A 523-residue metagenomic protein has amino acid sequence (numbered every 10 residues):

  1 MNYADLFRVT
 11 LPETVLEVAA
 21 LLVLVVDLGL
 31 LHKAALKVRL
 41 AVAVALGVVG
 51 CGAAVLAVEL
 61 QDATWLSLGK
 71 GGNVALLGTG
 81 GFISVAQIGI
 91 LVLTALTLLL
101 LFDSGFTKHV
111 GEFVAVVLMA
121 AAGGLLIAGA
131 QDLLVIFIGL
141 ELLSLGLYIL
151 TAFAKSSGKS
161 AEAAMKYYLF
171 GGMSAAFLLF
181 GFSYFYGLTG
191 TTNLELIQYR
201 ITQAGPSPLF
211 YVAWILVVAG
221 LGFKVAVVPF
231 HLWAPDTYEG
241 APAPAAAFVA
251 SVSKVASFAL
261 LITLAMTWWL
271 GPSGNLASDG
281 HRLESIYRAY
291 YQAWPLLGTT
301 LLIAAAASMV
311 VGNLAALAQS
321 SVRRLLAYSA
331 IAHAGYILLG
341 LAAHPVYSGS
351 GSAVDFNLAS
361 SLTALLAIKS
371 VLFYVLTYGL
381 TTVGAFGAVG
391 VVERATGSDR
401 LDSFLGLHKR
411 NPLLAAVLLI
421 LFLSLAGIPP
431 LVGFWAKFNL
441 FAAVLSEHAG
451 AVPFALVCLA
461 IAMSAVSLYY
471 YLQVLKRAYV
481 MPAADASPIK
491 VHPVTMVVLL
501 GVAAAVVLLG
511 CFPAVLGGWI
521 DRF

Functional and structural regions predicted by a protein language model:
M1-F523: Alpha-helical transmembrane segments of multi-pass membrane proteins predominantly involved in bioenergetics
